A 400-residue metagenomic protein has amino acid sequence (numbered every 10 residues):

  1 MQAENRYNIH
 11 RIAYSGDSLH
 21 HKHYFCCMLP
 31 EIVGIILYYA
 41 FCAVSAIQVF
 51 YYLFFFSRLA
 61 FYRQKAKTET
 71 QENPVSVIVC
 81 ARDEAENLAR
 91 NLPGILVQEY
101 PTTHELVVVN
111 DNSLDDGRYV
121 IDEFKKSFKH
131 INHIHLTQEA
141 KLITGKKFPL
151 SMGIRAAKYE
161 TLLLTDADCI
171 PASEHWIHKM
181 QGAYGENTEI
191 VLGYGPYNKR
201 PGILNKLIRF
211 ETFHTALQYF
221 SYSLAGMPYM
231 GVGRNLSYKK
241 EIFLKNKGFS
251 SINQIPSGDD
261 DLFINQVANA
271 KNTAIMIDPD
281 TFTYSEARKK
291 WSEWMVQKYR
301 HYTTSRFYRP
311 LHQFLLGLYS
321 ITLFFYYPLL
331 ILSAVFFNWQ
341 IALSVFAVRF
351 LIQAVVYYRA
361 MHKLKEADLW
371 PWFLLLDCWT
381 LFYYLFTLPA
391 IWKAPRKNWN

Functional and structural regions predicted by a protein language model:
H23-Q71, Y384, I391: N-terminal membrane-anchoring/stem segments of glycan-assembly enzymes
E69, S320-R396: Membrane-embedded multi-pass helical conduit in multi-pass membrane proteins, especially envelope-biosynthetic
N73-S76, E105: Cell-envelope/extracellular polymer assembly enzymes that use nucleotide-activated donors
P93-T103: Short, acidic, metal-binding catalytic loop of nucleotide-sugar glycosyltransferases
N110-V120, C169-I170: A conserved acidic beta->alpha catalytic loop
N132-G145, P149, K179-S250, Y302 (+2 more regions): Long helical/loop segments within the catalytic core of UDP-sugar-dependent glycosyltransferases, especially the large
L150, L162: Short aromatic/hydrophobic "clamp" motif used to bind/position activated sugar donors
Y184, I190-A216, E241-L244, G248-H312: Catalytic donor/gating beta->alpha subdomain of glycosyltransferases that bind UDP-sugars
